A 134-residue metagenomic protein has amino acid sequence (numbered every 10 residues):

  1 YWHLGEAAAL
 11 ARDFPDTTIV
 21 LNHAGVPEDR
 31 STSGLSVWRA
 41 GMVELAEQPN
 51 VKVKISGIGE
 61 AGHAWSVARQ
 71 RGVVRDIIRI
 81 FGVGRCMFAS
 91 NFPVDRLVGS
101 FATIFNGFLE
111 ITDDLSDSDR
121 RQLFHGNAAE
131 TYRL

Functional and structural regions predicted by a protein language model:
Y1-M87: Catalytic pocket-lining loop regions of alpha/beta-barrel enzymes, especially the amidohydrolase/enolase/GH5 lineages
H23, V53, N91, R120 (+1 more regions): Divalent metal-coordination and catalytic microenvironments
V26-E28, P93, E130: Residue-level detector of flexible, active-site-proximal loop/helix-junction positions within diverse enzyme catalytic
S36-W38, G62, A68-Q70, N91 (+3 more regions): General N-terminal targeting signals
G59-E60, P93-D95: Short Gly/Pro-enriched loop/turn and capping motifs at secondary-structure junctions
R75-D76, I80-M87, R96-L134: Mid-to-C-terminal alpha-helical segments outside catalytic/metal-binding sites
